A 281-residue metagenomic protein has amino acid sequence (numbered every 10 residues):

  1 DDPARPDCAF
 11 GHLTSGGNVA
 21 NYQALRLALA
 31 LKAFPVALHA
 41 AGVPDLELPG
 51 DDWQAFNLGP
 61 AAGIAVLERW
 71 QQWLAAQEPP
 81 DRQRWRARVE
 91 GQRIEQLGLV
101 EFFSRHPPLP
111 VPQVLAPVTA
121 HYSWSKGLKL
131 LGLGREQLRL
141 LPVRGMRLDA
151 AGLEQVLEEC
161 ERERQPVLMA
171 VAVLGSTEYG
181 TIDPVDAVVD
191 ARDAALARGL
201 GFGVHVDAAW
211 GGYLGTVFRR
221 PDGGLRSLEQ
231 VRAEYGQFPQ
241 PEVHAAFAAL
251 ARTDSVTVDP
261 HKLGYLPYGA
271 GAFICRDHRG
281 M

Functional and structural regions predicted by a protein language model:
D1-M169, E178-Y179, D183-D186, D190: PLP-dependent aspartate aminotransferase-fold enzymes
V19, G180, S227-M281: Active-site C-terminal subdomain of aminotransferase-like
Y22-Q23, V36, S123-G127, Y179-T181 (+5 more regions): Short helix/loop capping segments that flank catalytic or ligand/cofactor-binding pockets
A28-V36, E178, R192, L196 (+3 more regions): A generic secondary-structure signal for well-formed alpha-helical elements
T119, G175-T177, A209-Y213: Active-site beta-loop-alpha junctions enriched in small/polar residues
M169, G201-H205, S255: Structural preference for beta-strand elements that scaffold enzyme active sites
V173-T181, F202, K262: Extended C-terminal subregions enriched in glycine
T181-E242, A248, G280: Catalytic PLP-binding core of fold-type I/II PLP enzymes
